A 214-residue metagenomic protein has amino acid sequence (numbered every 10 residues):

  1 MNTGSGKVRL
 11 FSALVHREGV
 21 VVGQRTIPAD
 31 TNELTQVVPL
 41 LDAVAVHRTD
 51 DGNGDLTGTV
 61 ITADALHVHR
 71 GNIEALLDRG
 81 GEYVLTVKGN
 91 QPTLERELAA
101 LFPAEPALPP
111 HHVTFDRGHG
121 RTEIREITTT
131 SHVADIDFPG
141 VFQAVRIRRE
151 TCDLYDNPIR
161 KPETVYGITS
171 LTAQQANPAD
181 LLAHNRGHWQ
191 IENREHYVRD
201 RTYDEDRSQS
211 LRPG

Functional and structural regions predicted by a protein language model:
M1-T62, V68-G71, R79: Conserved, well-structured functional cores that handle cations and Mg-NTP chemistry
N2, G71-A75, E95-A99: Short acidic, glycine/serine/threonine-rich loops at helix termini
V15, T26, A65, L85-G89 (+1 more regions): Short, structured patches in soluble enzyme cores that scaffold and shape functional sites
R70-K88: A short alpha/beta connector and helix-capping loop motif
E82-G187: An anionic, glycine-rich sequence signature occurring as long contiguous blocks
Q175-S210: Short amphipathic alpha-helical "interface-anchor" segments enriched in bulky aromatics
R212-G214: Membrane-interface transmembrane-helix boundary segments in multi-pass integral membrane proteins
